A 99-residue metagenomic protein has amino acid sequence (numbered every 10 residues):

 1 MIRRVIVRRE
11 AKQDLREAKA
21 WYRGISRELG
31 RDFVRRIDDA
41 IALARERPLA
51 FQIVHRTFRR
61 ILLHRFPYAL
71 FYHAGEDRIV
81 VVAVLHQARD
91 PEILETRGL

Functional and structural regions predicted by a protein language model:
M1-V34, L99: Arg/Lys-rich, positively charged N-terminal/basic patches that mediate binding to nucleic acids
R8, I61, R89-P91: Short linear/disordered segments characteristic of secreted peptide precursors and small low-complexity proteins
K19, P48, H55, L85 (+1 more regions): Short, flexible helix/strand-to-coil boundary loops that buttress conserved ligand/catalytic motifs in alpha/beta
A20, R27, A42, E46-L49 (+2 more regions): Generic structural signal for secondary-structure transition and capping sites
D39, E46-I79: Basic/aromatic recognition patch in beta-strand/loop cores that engages polyanionic ligands
A69, H73-L99: Enriched for short, Lys/Arg-rich terminal
